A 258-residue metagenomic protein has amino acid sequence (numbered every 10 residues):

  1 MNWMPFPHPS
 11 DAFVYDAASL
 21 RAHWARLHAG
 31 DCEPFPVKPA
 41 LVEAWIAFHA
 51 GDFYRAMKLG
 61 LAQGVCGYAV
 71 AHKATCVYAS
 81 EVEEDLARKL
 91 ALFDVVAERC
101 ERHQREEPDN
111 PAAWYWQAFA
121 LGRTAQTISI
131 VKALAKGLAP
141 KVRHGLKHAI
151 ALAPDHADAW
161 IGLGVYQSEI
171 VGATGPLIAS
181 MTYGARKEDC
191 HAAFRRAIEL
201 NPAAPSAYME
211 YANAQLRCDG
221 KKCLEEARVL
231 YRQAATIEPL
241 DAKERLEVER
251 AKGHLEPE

Functional and structural regions predicted by a protein language model:
M1-A153, D158, H191-A193, L200 (+2 more regions): N-terminal alpha-helical interaction modules that lie
Y115-W116, I161-G162, M209: Conserved alpha-helical positions within TPR/SEL1-like repeat arrays
D155-P202: Alpha-helical adaptor scaffolds
N213-C218: C-terminal interaction module
